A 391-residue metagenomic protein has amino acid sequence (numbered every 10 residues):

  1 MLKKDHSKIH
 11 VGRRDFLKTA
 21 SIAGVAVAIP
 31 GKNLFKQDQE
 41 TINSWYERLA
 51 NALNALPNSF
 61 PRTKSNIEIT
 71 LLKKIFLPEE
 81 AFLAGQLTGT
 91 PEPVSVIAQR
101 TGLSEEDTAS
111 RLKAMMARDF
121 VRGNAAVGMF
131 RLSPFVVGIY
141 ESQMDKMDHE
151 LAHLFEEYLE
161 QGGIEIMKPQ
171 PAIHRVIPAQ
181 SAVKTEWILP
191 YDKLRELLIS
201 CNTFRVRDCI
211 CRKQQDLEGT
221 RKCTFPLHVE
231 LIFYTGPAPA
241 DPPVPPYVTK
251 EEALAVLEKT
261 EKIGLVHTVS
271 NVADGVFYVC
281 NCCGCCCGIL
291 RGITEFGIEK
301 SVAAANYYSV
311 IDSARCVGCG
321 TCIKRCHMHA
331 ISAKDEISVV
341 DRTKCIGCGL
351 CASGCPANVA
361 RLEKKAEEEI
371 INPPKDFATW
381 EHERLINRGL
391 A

Functional and structural regions predicted by a protein language model:
M1-D15, Q37-E40: N-terminal secretory signal peptides
H10, G31-A52: C-terminal segment of N-terminal export signals and the immediately downstream linker at the start of the mature
R13-I29: N-terminal export leaders
L71-K74, F130-L132, T268-Y278, F296-G347 (+1 more regions): Ferredoxin-like iron-sulfur electron-transfer modules
T90-T101: Short acidic, hydrophobic short linear motifs in intrinsically disordered regions
M116-A126, I331, A360: A short, conserved structural fragment
P134-G162: Short, amphipathic alpha-helical interaction segments positioned at domain boundaries
R342-A391: Flanking helices and flexible, charged tails adjoining ferredoxin-like Fe-S electron-transfer domains in multi-subunit
